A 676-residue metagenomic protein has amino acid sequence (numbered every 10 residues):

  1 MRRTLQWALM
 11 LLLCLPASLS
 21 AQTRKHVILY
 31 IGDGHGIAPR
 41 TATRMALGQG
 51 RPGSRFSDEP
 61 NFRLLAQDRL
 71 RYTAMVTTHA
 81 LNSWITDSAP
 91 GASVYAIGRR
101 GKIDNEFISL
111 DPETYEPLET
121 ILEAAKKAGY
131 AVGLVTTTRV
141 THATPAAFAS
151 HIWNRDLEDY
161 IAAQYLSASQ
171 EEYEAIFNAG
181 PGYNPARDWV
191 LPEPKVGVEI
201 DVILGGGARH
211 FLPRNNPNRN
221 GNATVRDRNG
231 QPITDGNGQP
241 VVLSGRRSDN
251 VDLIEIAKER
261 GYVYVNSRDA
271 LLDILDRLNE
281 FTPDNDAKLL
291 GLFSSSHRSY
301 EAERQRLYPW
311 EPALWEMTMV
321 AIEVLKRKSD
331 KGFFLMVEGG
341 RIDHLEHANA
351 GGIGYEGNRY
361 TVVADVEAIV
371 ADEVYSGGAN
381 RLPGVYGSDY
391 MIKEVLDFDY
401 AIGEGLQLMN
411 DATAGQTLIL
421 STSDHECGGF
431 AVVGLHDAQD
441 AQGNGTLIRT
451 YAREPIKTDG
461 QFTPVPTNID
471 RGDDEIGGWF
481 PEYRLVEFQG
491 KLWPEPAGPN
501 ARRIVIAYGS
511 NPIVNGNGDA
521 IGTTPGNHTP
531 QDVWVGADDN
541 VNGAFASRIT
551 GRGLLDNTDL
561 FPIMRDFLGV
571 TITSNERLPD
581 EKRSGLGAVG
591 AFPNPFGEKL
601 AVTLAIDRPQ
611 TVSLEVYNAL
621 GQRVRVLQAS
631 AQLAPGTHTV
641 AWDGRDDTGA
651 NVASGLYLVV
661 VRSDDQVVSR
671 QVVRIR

Functional and structural regions predicted by a protein language model:
M1-A8: Bacterial N-terminal signal peptides that target proteins for export
A8-P16: Bacterial N-terminal signal peptides
L19-T23: Boundary at the C-terminal end of the N-terminal hydrophobic targeting segment
R24-H26, G32-S93, I97, T141-I572: A post-motif C-terminal structural segment
T120-E123, K127-A146: Glycine-rich phosphate/pyrophosphate-binding loops and their adjacent beta-strand/loop elements at enzyme active sites
E576-R608, V616-Q622, S654, V672-R676: Surface-exposed, proline-anchored Ser/Thr-rich loop/turn motifs
V626, T639-A641, D647-R676: C-terminal tail/sorting-segment detector
A631-T637: Short proline/glycine- and polar residue-rich coil/turn motifs
